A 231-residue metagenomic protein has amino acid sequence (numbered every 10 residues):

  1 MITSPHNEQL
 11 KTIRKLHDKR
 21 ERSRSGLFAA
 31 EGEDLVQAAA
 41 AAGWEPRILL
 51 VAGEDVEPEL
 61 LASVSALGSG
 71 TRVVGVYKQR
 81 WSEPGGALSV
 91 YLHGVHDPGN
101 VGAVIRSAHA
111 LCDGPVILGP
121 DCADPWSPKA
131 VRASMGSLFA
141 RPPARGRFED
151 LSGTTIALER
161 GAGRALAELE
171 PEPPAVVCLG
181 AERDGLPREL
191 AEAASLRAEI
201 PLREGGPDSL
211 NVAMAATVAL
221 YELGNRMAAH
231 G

Functional and structural regions predicted by a protein language model:
M1-G68, V73, T154: N-terminal positively charged helical leader segments and presequences
I2, F28, H93-G94, G119-P120 (+2 more regions): Glycine- and other small-residue-rich loops at beta-strand/loop junctions that grip anionic moieties
G32, H96-V104, D208-A215: Amphipathic alpha-helical repeat scaffolds
A52-P58, V76, G119, G146 (+2 more regions): Generic beta-sheet signal
G53-D55, E59-L61, D121-A123, E182-D184 (+1 more regions): Short, acidic/turn-prone active-site loops that include or flank metal/cofactor- and phosphate-binding residues
G75, S107-L111, C122-F139, R188-G231: Structured adenosyl-cofactor binding patch, chiefly the S-adenosyl-L-methionine
W81-R164: RNA substrate-binding interface of SAM-dependent RNA methyltransferases
A157-P207: Active-site/ligand-binding-proximal alpha/beta "capping" segment
